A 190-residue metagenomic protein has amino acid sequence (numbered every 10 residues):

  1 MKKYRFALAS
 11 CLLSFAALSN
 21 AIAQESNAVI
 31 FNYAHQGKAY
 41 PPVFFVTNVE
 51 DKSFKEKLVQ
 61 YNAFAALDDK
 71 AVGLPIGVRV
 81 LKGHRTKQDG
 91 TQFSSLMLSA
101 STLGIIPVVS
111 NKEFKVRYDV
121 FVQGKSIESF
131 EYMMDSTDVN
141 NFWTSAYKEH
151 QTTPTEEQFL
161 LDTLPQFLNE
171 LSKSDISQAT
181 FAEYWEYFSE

Functional and structural regions predicted by a protein language model:
M1-R5: Positively charged n-region of N-terminal signal peptides that target proteins for export
A9-A17: Bacterial N-terminal signal peptides
L12, L67, I105-V109: Residues embedded in well-ordered secondary-structure elements
A21-V72, H84, A179-E190: A structural "domain/chain start" motif
V46, E50, I106-K112, Q151-T163: Extracytoplasmic/periplasmic, Sec-exported soluble proteins
D68-Q88, L164: A short, hydrophobic beta-strand-centered structural micro-motif
R79-I127: Surface-exposed short loop/turn segments
I127-S129, M133-E190: C-terminal/domain-edge helix-coil "capping" segments
